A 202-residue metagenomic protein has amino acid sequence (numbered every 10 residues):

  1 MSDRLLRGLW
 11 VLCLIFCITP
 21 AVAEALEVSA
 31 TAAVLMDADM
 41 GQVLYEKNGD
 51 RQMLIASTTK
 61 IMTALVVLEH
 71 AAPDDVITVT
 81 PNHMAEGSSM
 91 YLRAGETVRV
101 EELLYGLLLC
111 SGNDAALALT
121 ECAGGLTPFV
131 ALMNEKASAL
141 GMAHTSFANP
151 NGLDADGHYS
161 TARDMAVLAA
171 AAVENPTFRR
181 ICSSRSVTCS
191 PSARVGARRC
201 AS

Functional and structural regions predicted by a protein language model:
M1-L9: Bacterial N-terminal signal peptides that target proteins for export
G8-C17: Bacterial N-terminal signal peptides
E24-E46: A short, well-structured edge-of-sheet supersecondary motif
L26-A30, G125-S202: Penicillin-recognizing serine hydrolase domain
M40-G41, L54-I77, M165: Active-site SXXK
E69-N82, P176-S184: Short, well-structured active-site flanking segments
T78-S89, A155, T188-P191: Acidic helix-start/capping segments at beta-turn-to-alpha-helix junctions
E86-E121, R198-S202: Conserved catalytic neighborhood of penicillin-recognizing serine enzymes
